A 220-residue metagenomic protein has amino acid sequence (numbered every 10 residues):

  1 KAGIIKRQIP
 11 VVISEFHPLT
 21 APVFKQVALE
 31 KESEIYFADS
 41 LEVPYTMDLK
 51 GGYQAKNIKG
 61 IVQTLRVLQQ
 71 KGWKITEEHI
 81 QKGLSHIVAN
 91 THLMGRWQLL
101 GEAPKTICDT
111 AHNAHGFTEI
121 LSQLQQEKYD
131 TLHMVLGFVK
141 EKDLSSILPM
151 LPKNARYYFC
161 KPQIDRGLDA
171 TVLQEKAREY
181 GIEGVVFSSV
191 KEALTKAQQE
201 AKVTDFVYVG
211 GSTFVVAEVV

Functional and structural regions predicted by a protein language model:
K1-D48, I58, V62-E78: Acidic, Mg2+-coordinating active-site environments of NTP-dependent enzymes
A2-V11, E127-L132, K153-R156, V203: Short, surface-exposed connector motifs at secondary-structure boundaries
S14-Y36, K105-C108, L148-F206: C-terminal helical cap/extension that packs against the catalytic core of soluble nucleotide-cofactor enzymes
T20-V23, G116-E119, D143-S146, K196 (+1 more regions): Phosphate- and divalent-cation-binding pockets in alpha/beta enzyme and binding domains that engage nucleotide-derived
S40-L41, L136-V139, C160-R166: Short, acidic/turn-prone active-site loops that include or flank metal/cofactor- and phosphate-binding residues
P44-R156: Nucleotide phosphate-binding/pyrophosphate-handling subdomain across enzymes that bind or process nucleotide phosphates
S212: Active-site-proximal loop/hinge segments that shape catalytic or ion-binding/gating pockets
